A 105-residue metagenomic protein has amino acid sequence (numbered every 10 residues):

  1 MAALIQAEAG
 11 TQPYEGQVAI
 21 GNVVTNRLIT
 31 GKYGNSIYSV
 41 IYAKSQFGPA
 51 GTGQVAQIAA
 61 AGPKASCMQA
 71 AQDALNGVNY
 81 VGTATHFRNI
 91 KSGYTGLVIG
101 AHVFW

Functional and structural regions predicted by a protein language model:
M1-W105: Bacterial extracytoplasmic/cell-wall-associated proteins, especially those involved in peptidoglycan
